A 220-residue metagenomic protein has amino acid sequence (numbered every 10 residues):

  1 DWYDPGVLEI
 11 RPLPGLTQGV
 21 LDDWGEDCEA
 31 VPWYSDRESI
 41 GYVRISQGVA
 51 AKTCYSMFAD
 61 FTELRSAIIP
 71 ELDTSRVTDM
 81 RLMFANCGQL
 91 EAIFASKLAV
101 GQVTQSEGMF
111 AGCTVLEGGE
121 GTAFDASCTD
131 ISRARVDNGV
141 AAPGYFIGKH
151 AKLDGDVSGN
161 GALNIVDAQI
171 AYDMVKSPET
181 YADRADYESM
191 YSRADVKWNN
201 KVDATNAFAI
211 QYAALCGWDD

Functional and structural regions predicted by a protein language model:
D1-A151: Negatively charged
G148-D220: Cellulosome-associated attachment modules in secreted, modular CAZymes
